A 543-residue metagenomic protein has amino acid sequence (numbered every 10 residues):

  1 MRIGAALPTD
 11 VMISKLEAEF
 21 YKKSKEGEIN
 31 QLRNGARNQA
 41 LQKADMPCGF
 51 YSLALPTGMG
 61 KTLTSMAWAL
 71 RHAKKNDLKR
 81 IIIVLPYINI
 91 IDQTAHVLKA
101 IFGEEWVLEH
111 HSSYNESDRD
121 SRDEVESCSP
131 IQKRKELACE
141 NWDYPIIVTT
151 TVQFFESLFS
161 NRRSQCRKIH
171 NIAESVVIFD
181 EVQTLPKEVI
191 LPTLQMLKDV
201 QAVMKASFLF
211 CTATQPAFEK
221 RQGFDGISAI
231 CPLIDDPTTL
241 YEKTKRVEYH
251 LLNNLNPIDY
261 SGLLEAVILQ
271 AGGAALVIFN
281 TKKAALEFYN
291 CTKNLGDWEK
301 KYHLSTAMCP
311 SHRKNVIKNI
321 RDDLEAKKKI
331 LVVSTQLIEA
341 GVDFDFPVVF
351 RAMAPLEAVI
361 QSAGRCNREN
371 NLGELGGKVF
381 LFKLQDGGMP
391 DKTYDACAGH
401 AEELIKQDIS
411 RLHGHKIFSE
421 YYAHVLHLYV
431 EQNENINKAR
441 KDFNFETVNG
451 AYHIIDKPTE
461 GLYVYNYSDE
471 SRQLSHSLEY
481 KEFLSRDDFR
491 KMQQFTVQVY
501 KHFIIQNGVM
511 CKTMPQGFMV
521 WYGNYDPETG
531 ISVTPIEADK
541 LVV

Functional and structural regions predicted by a protein language model:
M1-Y51, I417, Y421, R440 (+2 more regions): ATP-dependent helicase/translocase motor core
P47-A69: Walker A/P-loop
L78-F102, E109-N115, A217, K282: Conserved Walker A/P-loop ATP-binding site and its immediately adjacent core in helicase/helicase-like ATPase domains
G103-F159: Inter-Walker segment of RecA-like/P-loop motor cores
L108-D120, N280-K283, K301-K318, V333-E339: Conserved helicase motor
V152-F155, Q165-V203: SF2 helicase catalytic motif II
Q201, I258, G262-G272, I278 (+6 more regions): C-terminal helicase lobe and adjacent C-terminal extensions/tails of nucleic-acid helicase motors
A213-Q270: Interdomain hinge/linker at the junction between the two RecA-like core domains of SF2 helicases
